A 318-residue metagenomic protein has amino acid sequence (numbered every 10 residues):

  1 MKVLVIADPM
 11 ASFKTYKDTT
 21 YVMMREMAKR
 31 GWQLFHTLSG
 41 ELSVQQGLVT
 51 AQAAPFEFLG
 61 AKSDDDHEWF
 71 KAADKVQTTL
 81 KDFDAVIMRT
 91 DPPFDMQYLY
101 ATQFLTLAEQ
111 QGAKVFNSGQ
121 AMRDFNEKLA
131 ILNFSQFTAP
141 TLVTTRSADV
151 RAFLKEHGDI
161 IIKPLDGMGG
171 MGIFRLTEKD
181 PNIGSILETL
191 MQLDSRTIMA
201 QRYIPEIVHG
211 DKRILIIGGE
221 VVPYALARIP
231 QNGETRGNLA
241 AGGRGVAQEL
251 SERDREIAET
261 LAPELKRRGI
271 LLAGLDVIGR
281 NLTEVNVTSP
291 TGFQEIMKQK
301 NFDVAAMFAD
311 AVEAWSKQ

Functional and structural regions predicted by a protein language model:
M1-L4: Extreme N-terminal starter segment of soluble prokaryotic enzymes
I6-A7, F13-Y16, G233, E249-Q318: ATP-dependent carboxylate activation and anion-phosphoryl transfer catalytic cores that bind Mg-ATP to form
P9, D91-P93, L165-G167, P290: Short glycine-rich anion-binding loops that position phosphate/pyrophosphate groups of nucleotides and phosphorylated
A11-K29, F35-V143: Conserved N-proximal alpha/beta basic substrate-recognition cap immediately N-terminal to, or forming the N-lobe
T19-T20, S147-A148, K155-D159, G169-I257 (+2 more regions): Phosphate-binding site of ATP-dependent enzymes
A28, E109, L154-K155, K266: Anion (oxyanion) recognition and catalysis
G119-R123, R228-P230, I278-N281: Short glycine-enriched loops at secondary-structure junctions
